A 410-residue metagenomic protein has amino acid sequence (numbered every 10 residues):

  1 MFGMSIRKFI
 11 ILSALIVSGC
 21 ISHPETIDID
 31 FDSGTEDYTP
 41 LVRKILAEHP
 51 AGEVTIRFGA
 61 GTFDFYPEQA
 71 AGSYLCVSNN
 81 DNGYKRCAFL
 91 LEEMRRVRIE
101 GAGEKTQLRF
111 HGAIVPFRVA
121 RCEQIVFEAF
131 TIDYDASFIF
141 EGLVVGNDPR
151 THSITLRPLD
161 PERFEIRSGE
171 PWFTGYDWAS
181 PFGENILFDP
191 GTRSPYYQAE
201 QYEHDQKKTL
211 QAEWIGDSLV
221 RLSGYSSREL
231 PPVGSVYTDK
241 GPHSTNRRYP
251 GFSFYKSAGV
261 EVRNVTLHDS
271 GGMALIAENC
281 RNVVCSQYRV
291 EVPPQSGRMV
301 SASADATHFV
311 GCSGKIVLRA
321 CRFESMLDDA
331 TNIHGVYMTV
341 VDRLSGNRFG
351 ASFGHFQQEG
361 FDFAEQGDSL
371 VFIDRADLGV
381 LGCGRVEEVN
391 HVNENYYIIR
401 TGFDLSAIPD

Functional and structural regions predicted by a protein language model:
S13-S22: Hydrophobic h-region of N-terminal signal peptides that target proteins for export in Gram-negative bacteria
C20, S194-R247, V380-C383, V389-D410: Small/polar beta-strand repeat architecture
I27-R57: Acidic Gly/Asp/Thr-rich repetitive segments characteristic of extracellular carbohydrate-active and adhesion proteins
L46-A47, D64-R98, R109-E128, D135-H152 (+3 more regions): Extracellular beta-strand-rich solenoid/capping regions of secreted or surface-exposed proteins that bind or remodel
F58, R98-G101, I125-A129, T238-D239 (+3 more regions): All-beta strand scaffolds that present successive hydrophobic residues in beta-strands
Q69-L91, V115-R118, R247-F252, A274-I276 (+3 more regions): Glycine- and acidic/polar-rich repeat regions and solenoidal domains
Y134-D135, E141, V145, L159-I215 (+1 more regions): Ser/Thr/Gly-rich low-complexity blocks that favor extended beta-strand/coil architectures
